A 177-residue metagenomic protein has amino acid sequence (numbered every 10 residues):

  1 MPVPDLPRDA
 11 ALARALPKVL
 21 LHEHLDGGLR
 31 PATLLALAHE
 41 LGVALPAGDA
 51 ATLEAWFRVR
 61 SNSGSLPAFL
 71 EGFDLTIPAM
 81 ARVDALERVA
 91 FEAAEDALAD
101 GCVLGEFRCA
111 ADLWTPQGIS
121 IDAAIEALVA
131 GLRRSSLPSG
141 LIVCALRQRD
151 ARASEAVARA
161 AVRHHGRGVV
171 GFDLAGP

Functional and structural regions predicted by a protein language model:
M1-P177: Metal-cofactor-binding active-site regions of metalloenzymes
